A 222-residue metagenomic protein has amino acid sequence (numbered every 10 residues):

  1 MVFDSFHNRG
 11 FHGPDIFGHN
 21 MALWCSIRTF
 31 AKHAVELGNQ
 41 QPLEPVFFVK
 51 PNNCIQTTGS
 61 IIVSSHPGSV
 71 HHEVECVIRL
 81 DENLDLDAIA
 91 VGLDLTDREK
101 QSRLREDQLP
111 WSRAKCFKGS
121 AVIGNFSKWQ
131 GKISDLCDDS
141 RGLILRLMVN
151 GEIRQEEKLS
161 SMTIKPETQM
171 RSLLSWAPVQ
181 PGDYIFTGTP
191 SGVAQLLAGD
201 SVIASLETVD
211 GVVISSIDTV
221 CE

Functional and structural regions predicted by a protein language model:
V2-P178, Y184, G192-E222: Catalytic-core "active-site belt" of small-molecule-metabolizing enzymes, emphasizing His/Asp/Glu-rich regions
T189: Switch II (G3) loop of P-loop NTPases
